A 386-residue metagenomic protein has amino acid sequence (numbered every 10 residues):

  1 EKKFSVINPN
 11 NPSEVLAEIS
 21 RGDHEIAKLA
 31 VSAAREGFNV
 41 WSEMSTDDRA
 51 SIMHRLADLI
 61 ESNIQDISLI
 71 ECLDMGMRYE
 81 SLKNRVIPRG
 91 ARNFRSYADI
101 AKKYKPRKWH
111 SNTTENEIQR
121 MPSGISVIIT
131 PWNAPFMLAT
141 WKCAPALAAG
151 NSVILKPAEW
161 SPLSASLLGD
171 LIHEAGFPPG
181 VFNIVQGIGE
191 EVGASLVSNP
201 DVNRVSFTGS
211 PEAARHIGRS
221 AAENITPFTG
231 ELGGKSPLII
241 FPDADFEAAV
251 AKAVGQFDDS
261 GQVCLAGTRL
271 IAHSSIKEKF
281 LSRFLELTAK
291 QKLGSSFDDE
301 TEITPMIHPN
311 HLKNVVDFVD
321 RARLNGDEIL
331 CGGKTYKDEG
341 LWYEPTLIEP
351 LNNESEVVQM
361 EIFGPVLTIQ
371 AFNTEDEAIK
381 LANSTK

Functional and structural regions predicted by a protein language model:
E1-T114: N-terminal Rossmann-like NAD(P)+-binding subdomain of aldehyde/semialdehyde dehydrogenases
S13, R49, E71, F94 (+9 more regions): Residue-level signal for inorganic ion chemistry
L16-G22, G37-E43, I128, L238-I240 (+3 more regions): Short, well-ordered beta-strand elements within core beta-sheets of diverse protein domains
I26, E191-V192, E377: Short acidic active-site motifs
F38, S42, A57-I64, S68 (+17 more regions): Structural signal for hydrophobic packing residues in well-ordered secondary-structure cores of soluble enzyme domains
K105-A248, F372: Rossmann-like NAD(P) dinucleotide-binding subdomain of oxidoreductase/dehydrogenase enzymes
E212-N352, T374-N383: ALDH superfamily catalytic-core signature
V358: Short, solvent-exposed loop/beta-turn-alpha elements that line the ligand-binding surface or hinge of extracytoplasmic
